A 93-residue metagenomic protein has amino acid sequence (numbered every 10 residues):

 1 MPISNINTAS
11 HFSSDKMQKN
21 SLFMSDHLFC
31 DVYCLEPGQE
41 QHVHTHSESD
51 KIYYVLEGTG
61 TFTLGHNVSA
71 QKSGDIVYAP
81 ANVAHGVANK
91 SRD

Functional and structural regions predicted by a protein language model:
M1-L28, H42: A short, N-terminal "cap"/entry segment at the start of jelly-roll beta-barrel domains of the cupin/DSBH fold
K16, D31-H46: Conserved short histidine dyad/triad with adjacent acidic residue
D26-L28, T59, N67: Well-ordered beta-strand scaffold positions
C34-E36, S47-F62: Short, conserved beta-strand element in jelly-roll/cupin
N67-A81: Short acidic-glycine-tyrosine-enriched beta hairpin
A81-D93: Ligand-binding loop in jelly-roll beta-barrel domains
